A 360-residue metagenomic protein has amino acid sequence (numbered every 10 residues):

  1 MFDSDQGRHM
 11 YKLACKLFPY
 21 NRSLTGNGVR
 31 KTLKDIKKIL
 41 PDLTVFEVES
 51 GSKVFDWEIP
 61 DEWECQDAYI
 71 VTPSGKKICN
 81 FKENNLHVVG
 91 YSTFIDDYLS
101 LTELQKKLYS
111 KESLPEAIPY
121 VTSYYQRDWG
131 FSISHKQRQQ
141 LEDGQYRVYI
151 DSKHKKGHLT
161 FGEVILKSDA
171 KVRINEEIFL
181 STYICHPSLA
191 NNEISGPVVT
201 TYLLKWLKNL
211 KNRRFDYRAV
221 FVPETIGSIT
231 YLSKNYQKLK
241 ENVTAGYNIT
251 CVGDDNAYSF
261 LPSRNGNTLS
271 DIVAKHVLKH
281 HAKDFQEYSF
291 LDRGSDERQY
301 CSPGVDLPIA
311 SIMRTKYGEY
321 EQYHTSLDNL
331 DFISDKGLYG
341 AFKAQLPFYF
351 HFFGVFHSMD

Functional and structural regions predicted by a protein language model:
M1-D360: N-terminal hydrophobic/helix-forming segments and targeting peptides
